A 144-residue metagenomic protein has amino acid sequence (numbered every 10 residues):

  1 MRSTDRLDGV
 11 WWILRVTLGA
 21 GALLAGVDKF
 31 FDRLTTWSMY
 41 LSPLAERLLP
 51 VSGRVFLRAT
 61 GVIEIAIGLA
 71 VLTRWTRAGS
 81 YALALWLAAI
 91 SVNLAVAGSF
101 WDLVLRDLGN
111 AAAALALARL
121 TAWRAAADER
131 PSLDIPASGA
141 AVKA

Functional and structural regions predicted by a protein language model:
M1-A144: Membrane-interface extramembranous regions
